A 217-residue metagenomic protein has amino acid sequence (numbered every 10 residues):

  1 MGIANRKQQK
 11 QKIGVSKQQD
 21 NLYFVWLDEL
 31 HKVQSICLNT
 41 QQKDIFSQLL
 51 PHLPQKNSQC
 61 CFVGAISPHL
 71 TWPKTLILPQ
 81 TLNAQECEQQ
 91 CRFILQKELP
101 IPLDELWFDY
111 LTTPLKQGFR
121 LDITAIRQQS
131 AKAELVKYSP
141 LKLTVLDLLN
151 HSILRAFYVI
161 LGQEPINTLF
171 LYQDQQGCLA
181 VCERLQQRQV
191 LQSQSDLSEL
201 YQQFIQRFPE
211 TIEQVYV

Functional and structural regions predicted by a protein language model:
M1-V217: Hydrophobic/aromatic-enriched cytosolic interaction surfaces used to assemble or bind macromolecules
